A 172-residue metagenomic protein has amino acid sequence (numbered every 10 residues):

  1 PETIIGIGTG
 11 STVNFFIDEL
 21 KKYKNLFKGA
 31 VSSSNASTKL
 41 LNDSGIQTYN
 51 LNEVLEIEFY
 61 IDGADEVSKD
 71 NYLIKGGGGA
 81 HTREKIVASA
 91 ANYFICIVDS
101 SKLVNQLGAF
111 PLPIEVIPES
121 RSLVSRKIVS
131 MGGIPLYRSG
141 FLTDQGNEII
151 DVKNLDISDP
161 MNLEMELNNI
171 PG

Functional and structural regions predicted by a protein language model:
P1-E66: N-terminal active-site beta-alpha-beta segment that forms phosphate/nucleotide-binding and substrate-recognition loops
K39-G172: Conserved phosphate- and dinucleotide-binding cores of soluble alpha/beta proteins, encompassing both enzyme active
